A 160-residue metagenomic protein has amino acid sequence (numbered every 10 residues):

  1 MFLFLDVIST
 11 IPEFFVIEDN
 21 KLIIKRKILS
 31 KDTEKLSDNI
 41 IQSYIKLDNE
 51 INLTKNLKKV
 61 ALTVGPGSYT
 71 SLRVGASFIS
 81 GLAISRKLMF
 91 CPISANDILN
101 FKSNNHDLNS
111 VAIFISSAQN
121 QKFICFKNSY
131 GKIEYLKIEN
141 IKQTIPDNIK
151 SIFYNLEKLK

Functional and structural regions predicted by a protein language model:
M1-I23, T33-K35, C91-K160: Oxyanion-binding and handling regions
K25-D32, T63-Y69: A short glycine/serine-rich beta->alpha loop
K27, I41, K137-E139: Nucleic-acid-processing active sites and adjacent nucleic-acid-binding tracks, predominantly divalent metal-dependent
E34-K46: Glycine-rich oxoanion-binding loops at beta->alpha junctions
I41-S43, L88-M89, I141: Short, charged/polar low-complexity linear motifs in solvent-exposed/disordered segments
Y44-K59: Phosphate/pyrophosphate-binding loops at sites that engage ATP/ADP/AMP, CoA/4′-phosphopantetheine, polyphosphate
L47-I51, I79, S85, S103 (+1 more regions): Stable alpha-helical structural segments in soluble proteins, enriched in small hydrophobic residues
K59-A95: DPxDG-like acidic metal-binding loop motif
